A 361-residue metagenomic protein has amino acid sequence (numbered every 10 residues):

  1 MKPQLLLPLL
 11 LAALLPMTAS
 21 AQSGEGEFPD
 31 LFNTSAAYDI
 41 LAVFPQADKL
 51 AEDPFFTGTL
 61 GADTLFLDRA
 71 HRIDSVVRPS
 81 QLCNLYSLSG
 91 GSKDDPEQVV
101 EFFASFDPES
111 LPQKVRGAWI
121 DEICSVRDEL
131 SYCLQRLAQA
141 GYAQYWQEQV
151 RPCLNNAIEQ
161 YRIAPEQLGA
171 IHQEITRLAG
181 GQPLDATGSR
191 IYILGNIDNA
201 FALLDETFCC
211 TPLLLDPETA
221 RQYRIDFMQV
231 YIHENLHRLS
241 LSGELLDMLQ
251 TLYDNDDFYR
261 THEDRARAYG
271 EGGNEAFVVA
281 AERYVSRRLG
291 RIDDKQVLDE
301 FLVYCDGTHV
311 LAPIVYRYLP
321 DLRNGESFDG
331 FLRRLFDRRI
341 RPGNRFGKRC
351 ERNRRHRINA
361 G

Functional and structural regions predicted by a protein language model:
P8-P16: Bacterial N-terminal signal peptides
Q22-D107, C305-F328: N-terminal mature-domain "stem" immediately C-terminal to a signal peptide or N-terminal signal-anchor/transmembrane
V76-E174: Long, mid-chain structured domain cores
P112-G117, H172, R190-I225: Active-site scaffold of zinc-dependent metalloenzymes
V150-D205: Auxiliary, metal-adjacent structural segments of Zn-dependent hydrolase domains
I225-L246: Active-site recognition of the HExxH zinc-binding catalytic motif
S242-G270: Post-HEXXH active-site segment of zinc metalloproteases
E282, G290-G361: Pan-zinc metallopeptidase signature
